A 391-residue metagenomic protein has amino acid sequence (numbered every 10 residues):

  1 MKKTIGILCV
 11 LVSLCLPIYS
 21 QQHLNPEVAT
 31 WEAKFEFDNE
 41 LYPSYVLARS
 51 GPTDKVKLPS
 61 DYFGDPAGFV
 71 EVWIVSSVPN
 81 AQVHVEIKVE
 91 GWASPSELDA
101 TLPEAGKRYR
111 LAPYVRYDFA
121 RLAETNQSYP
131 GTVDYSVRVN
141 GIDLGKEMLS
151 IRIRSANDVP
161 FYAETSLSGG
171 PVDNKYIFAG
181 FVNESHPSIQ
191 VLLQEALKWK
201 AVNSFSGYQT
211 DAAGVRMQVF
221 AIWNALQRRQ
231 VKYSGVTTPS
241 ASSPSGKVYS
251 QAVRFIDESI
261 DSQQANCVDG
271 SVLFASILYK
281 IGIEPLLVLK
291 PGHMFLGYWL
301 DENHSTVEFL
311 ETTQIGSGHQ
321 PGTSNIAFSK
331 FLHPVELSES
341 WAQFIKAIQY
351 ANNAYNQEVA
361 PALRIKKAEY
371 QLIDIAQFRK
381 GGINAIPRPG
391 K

Functional and structural regions predicted by a protein language model:
T4-L14: Sec-dependent N-terminal signal peptides
I18-S20: Boundary at the C-terminal end of the N-terminal hydrophobic targeting segment
Q22-F161: Beta-strand-enriched, solvent-exposed domains that form extended recognition/catalytic surfaces
H23-L24, E32-A33, Y45, G51 (+6 more regions): Alpha-helical and coiled-coil interaction segments, frequently adjacent to or embedded within charge-biased
D38-E40, L47-F63, T237-Q264, E358-K391: Intrinsically disordered, low-complexity regulatory regions in eukaryotic proteins
M148-F181: Low-complexity, Pro/Ser/Thr- and charge-rich linker/hinge segments at domain boundaries
I177-S262, H304: Secondary-structure boundary elements
A265-Y355: Hydrophobic/aromatic-rich core segments of domains that either
